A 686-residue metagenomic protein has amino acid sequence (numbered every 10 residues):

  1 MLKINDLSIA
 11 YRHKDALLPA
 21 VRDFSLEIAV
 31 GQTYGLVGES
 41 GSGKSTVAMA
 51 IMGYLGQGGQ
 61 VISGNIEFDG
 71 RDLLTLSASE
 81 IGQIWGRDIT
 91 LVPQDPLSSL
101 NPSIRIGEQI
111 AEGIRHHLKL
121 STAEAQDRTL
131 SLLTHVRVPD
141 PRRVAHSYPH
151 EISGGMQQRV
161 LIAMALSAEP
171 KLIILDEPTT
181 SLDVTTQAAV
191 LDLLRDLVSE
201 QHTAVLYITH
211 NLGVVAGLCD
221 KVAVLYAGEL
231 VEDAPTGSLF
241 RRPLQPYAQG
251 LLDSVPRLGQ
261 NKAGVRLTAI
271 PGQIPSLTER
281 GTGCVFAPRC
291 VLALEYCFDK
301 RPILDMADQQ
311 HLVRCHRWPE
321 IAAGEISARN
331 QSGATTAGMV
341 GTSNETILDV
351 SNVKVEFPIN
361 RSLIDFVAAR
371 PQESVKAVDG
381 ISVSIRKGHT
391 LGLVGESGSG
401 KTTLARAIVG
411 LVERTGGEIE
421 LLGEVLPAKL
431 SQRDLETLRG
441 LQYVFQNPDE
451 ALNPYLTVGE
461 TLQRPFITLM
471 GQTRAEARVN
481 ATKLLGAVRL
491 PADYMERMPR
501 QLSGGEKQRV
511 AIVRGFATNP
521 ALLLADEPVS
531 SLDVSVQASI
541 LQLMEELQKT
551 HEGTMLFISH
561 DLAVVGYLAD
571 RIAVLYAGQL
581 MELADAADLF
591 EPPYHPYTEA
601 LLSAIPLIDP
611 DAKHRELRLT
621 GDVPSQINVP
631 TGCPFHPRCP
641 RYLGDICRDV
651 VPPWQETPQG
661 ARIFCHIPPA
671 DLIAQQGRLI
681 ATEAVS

Functional and structural regions predicted by a protein language model:
E39, G53, I174, L182-V265 (+2 more regions): P-loop NTP-binding/switch modules centered on Walker-like glycine-rich loops
Q60-D72, G417-A428, T437: Conserved ABC transporter NBD signature motif
L73-T90, H116, S238-P243, P275-G281 (+6 more regions): ABC ATPase NBD coupling module
E124-R143, L252, E476-D493, L602-S603: Conserved ABC ATPase "signature" region
S147-I152, M156, M498-L502, E506: Conserved ABC ATPase signature
S167-K171, A517-A521: A short, proline-enriched helix->beta-strand linker immediately N-terminal to the Walker B motif in ABC-type P-loop
T236-T346, N360-A368, D585-V685: Charged, flexible cofactor/metal-binding loops and thiol motifs
